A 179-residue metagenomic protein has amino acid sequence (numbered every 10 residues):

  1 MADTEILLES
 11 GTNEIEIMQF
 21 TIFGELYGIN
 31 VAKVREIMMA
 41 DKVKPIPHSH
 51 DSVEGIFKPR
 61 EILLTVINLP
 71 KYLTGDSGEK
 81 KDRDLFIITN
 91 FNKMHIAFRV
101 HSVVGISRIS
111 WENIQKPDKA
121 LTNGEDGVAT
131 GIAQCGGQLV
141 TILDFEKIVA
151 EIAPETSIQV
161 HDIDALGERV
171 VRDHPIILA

Functional and structural regions predicted by a protein language model:
M1-A179: An acidic, low-aromatic, low-complexity terminal/linker signal
